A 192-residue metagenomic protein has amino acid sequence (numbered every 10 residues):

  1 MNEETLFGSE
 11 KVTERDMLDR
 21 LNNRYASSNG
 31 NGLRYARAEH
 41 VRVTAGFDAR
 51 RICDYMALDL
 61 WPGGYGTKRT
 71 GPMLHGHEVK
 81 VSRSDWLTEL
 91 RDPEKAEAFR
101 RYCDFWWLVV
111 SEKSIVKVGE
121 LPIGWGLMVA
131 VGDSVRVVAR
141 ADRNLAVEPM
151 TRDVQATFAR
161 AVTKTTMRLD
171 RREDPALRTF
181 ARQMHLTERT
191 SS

Functional and structural regions predicted by a protein language model:
M1-Y35, A45-G46, V118-S192: Non-catalytic C-terminal interaction segments of nucleic acid-processing enzymes
F7-S9, R24-H75: Active-site metal-binding core of divalent-cation-utilizing nuclease and nuclease-like domains
E14, E39, E78: Acidic-residue sensor for enzyme active/binding pockets
R15, I52-D54, L90-P93: Short amphipathic alpha-helical segment that frequently serves as the phosphate-/nucleotide-binding helix
V41, D59, K80, V131 (+1 more regions): Residues at the C-termini of beta-strands that transition into short coil/loop
R42-T44, P62, S82, K113-I115 (+1 more regions): Short, solvent-exposed loop/turn segments at secondary-structure junctions
Y55-G66, K80-W86, R171-E173: Short low-complexity stretches enriched in small and charged residues
G71-I123: Catalytic cores of nucleic-acid endonucleases
